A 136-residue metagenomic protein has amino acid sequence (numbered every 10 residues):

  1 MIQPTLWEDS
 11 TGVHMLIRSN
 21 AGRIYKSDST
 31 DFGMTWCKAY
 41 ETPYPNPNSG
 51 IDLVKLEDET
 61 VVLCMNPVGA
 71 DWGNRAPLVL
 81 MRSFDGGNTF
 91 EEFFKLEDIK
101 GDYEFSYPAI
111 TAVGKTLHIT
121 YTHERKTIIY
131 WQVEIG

Functional and structural regions predicted by a protein language model:
M1-G136: Asp-box/BNR beta-propeller blade signature and adjacent active/binding-site loops in extracellular glycan-interacting
